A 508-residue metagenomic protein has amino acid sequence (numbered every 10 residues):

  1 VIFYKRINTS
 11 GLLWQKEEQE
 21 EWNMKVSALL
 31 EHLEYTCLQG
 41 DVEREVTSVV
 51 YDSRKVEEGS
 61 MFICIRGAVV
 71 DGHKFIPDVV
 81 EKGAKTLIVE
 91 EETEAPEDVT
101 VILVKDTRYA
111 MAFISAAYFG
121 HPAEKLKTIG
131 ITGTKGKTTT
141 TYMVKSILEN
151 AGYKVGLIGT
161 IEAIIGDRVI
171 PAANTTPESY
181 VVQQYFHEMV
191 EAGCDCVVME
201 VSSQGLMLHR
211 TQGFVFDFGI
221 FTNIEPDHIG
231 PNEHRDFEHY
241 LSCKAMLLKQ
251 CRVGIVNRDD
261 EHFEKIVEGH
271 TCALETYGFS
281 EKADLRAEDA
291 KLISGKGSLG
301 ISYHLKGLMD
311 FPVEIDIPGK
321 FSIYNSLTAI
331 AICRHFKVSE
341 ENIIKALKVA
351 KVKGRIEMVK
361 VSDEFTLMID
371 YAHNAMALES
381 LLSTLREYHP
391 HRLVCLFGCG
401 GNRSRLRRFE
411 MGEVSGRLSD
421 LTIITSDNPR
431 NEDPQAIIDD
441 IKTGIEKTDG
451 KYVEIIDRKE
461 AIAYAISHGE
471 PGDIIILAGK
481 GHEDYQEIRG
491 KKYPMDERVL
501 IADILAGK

Functional and structural regions predicted by a protein language model:
I2-C37, E58-M61, T271, L308 (+2 more regions): ATP-dependent carboxylate-amine ligase
I2-Y4, N8-F113, K249, E261 (+7 more regions): N-terminal leader/targeting and accessory segments in enzymes
H32, T93-D98, A192, M207 (+3 more regions): Acidic, Mg2+-coordinating active-site environments of NTP-dependent enzymes
R54, P77, S146, H187 (+5 more regions): Alpha-helical segments flanking ligand/cofactor-binding loops in enzyme cores
G67-A68, T93, S203-Q204, E225-H228 (+4 more regions): Short glycine-rich anion-binding loops that position phosphate/pyrophosphate groups of nucleotides and phosphorylated
V89, K105, G159, V201 (+3 more regions): Short loop/edge segments at beta-strand edges and connector loops that shape dinucleotide/nucleotide cofactor-binding
M111-G254, R258, H262-H270, L327 (+1 more regions): Phosphate-binding loop of NTP-binding sites
